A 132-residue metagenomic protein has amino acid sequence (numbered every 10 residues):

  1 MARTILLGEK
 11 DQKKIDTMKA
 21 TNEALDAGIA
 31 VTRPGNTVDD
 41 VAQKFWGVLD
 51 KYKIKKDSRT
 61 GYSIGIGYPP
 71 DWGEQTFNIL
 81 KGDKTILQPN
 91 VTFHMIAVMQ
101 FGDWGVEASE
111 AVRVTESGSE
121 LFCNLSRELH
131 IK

Functional and structural regions predicted by a protein language model:
M1-K132: Active-site neighborhoods and metal-handling regions in enzymes and metal-associated proteins
